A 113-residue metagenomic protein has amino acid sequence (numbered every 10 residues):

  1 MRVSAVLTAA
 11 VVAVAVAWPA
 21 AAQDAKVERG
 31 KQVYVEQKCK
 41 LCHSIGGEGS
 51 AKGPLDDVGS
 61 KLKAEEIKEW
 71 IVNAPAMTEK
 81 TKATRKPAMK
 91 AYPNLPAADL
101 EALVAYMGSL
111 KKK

Functional and structural regions predicted by a protein language model:
M1-A25, K113: N-terminal export/targeting leaders of redox proteins
A13-A15, Q32, E48, K82: Generic structural signal for beta-strand residues in well-ordered domains
W18-V35, K63: Electrostatic cytochrome c docking/interface patches
K31-D57, L62: N-terminal targeting signals for Sec/Tat export/insertion, comprising classic cleavable signal peptides
V35, S44, V72-A76, G108-K112: Residues at helix-coil transition
Q37-I45, I67, L103-M107: The canonical Cys-X-X-Cys-His
S50-G59, N73-A102, L110: Axial heme c-ligation environment in periplasmic c-type cytochrome domains
